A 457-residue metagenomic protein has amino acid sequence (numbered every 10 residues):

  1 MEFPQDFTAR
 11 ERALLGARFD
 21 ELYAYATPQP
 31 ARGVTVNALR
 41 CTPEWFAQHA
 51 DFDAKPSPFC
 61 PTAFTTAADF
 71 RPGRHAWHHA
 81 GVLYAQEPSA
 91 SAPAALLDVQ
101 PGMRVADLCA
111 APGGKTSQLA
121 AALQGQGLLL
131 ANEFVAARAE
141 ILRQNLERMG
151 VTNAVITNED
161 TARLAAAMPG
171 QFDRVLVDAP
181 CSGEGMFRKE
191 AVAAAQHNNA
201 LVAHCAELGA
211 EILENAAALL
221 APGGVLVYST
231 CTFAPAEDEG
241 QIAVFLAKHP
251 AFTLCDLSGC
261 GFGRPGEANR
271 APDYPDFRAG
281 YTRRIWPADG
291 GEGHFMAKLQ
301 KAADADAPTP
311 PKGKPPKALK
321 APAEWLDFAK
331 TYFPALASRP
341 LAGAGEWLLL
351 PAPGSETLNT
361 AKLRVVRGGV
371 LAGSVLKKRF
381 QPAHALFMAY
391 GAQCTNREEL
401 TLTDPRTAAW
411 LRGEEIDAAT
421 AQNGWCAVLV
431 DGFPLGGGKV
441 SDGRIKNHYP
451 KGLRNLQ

Functional and structural regions predicted by a protein language model:
M1-F46, E292-F295, Q300-Q457: Polybasic, low-complexity RNA-engagement segments
Q100-P101, R163-D178: A short acidic, Gly/Pro-enriched loop at the edge of an enzyme's catalytic core that lines a small-molecule cofactor
G102-A111: Conserved class I S-adenosyl-L-methionine
P112-G125: Conserved SAM-binding loop of SAM-dependent methyltransferases across substrates and taxa, primarily the Class I
L123-Q124, L220-P222: Helix-to-beta-strand junctions that scaffold the AdoMet/dcAdoMet cofactor pocket in Class I SAM-dependent enzymes
N132-P169: S-adenosyl-L-methionine
A137, D173-E214, C231-D238, G263-N269: Mobile active-site "lid"/loop adjacent to the S-adenosyl-L-methionine
F172, V225-Y228, F233-L349, G354: Class I S-adenosyl-L-methionine
